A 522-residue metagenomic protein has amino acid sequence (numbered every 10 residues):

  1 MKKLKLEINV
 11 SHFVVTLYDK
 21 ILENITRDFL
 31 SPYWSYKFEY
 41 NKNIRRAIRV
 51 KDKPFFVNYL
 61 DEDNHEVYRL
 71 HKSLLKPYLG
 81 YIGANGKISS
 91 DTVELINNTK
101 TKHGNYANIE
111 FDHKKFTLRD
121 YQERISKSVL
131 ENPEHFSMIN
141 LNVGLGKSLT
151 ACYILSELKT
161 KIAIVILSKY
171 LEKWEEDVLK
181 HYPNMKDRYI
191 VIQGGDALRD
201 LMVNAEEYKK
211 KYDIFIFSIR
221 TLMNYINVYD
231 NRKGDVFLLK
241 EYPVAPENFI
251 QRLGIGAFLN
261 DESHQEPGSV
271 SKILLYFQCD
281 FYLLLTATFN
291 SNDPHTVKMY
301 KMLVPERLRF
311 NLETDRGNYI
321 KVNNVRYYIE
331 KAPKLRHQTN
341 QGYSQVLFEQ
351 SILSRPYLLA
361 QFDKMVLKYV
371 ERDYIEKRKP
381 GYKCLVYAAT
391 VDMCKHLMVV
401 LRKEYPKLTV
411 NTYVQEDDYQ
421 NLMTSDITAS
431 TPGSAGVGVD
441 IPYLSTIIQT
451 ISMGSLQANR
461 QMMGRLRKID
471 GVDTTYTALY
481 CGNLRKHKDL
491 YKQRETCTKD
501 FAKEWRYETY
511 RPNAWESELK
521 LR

Functional and structural regions predicted by a protein language model:
K114-H135: N-terminal pre-P-loop "Q-motif" helix
V143, S148-Y153, E157-P183, A389-C394: Conserved Walker A/P-loop ATP-binding site and its immediately adjacent core in helicase/helicase-like ATPase domains
Y170-L198, E404-L408: Conserved helix-turn-beta segment of the N-terminal RecA-like "Helicase ATP-binding" lobe in SF1/SF2 helicases
K209-N231, L238, M423-V437: Conserved two-lobed SF2 helicase motor
L253-A257, E262-N324: Post-DEXD/H (motif II) to motif III coupling segment of the RecA-like Helicase ATP-binding lobe
R309-C384: Conserved interdomain linker/interface between the two RecA-like ATPase lobes of SF2 helicase motors
Y387-V414: Conserved helicase motor "Helicase C" RecA-like lobe of SF1/SF2 P-loop NTPases
N411-D500: Conserved RecA-like P-loop NTPase helicase motor core
